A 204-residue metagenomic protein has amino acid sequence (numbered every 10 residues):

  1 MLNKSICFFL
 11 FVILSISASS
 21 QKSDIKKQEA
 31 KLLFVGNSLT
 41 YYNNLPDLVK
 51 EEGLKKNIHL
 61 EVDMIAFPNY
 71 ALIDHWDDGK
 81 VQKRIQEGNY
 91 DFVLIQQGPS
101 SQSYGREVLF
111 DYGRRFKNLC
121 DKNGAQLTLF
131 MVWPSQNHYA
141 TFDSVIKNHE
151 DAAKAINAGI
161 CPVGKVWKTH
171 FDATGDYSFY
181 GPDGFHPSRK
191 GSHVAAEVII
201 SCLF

Functional and structural regions predicted by a protein language model:
N3-F9: Sec-dependent signal peptide recognition, specifically the positively charged N-region followed immediately by
F11-S19: Hydrophobic h-region of N-terminal signal peptides that target proteins for export in Gram-negative bacteria
S19-A30: Sec-dependent signal peptide cleavage junction
D24, I65, T174-G175: Short hydrophobic/aromatic segments of transmembrane alpha-helices and their interfaces
K27, K55-N57, K122, A155: Short, well-ordered coil/turn elements that cap or connect secondary structure elements
E29-F34, L39-D111: Conserved SGNH/GDSL esterase-like catalytic core that processes O-acyl groups on lipids and polysaccharides
Q82-R189, H193, E197, S201-C202: Alpha-helical cap/lid subdomain in secreted, periplasmic, or secretory-pathway luminal O-acyl-processing enzymes
